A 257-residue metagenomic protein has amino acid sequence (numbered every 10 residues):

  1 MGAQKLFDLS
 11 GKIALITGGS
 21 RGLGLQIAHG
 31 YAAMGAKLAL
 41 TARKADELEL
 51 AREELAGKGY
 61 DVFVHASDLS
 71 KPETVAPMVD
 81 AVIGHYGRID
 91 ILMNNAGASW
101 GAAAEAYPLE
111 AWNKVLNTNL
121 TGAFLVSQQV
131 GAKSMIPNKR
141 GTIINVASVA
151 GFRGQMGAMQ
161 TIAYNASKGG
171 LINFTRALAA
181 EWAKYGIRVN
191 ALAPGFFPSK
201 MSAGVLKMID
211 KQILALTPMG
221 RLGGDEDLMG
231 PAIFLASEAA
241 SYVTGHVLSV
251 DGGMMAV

Functional and structural regions predicted by a protein language model:
I13, S20-R21: Conserved glycine-rich cofactor-binding loop
A45, A66-M78, L109, E226-D227: The beta1-alpha1 cofactor-binding region of Rossmann-like NAD(H)/NADP(H)-dependent oxidoreductases
A103-A104, P108-L116, S202, I213: Substrate-binding pocket helix/loop in short-chain dehydrogenase/reductase
F124, R221-A256: C-terminal substrate-recognition "lid" of short-chain dehydrogenase/reductases
S127, S167, T175: Active-site helix of classical SDR
A132-K133, A180-K184, S241: Alpha-helical segment proximal to the catalytic Tyr-Lys
S148: Residue(s) in the substrate-gating loop at a strand-loop-helix junction that position the organic substrate next
